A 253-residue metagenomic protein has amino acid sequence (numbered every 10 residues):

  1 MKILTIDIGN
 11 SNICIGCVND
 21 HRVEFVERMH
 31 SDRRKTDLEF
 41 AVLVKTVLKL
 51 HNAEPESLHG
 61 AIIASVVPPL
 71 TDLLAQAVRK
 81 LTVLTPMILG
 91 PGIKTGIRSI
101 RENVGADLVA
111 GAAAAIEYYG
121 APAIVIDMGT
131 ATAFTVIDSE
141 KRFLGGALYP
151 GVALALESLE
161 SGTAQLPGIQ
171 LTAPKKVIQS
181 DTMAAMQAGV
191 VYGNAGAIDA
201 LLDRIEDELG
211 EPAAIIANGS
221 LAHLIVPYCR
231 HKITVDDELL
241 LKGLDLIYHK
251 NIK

Functional and structural regions predicted by a protein language model:
M1-F25, A115, A121-F143, L159 (+1 more regions): Gly/Thr-rich phosphate-binding beta-strand-loop-beta motif of the actin/hexokinase/Hsp70
M1-G92: N-terminal glycine/serine-rich phosphate-binding loop of ATP-dependent small-molecule kinases, especially carbohydrate
D32-T36, V104-A106, G111, E117-G120 (+2 more regions): Glycine-rich phosphate-binding loop plus the immediately following alpha-helix
K45, A75, A112-I116, E157-E160 (+4 more regions): Predominant activation on well-ordered alpha-helical scaffold segments within soluble catalytic domains
H51-E56, Y118-G120, E208-E211: Glycine-rich phosphate-binding loop signature in dinucleotide/nucleotide-binding domains
H51-V104, E140-G146, G151, S180-V191 (+3 more regions): Short beta-strand-loop/turn "lid" adjacent to the catalytic site in phosphate-handling enzymes
N194-E208: A short, acidic, amphipathic alpha-helical segment used as a generic capping/interface helix at domain edges
E208-K253: Long hydrophobic alpha-helical segments typical of transmembrane helices together with their membrane-interfacial
